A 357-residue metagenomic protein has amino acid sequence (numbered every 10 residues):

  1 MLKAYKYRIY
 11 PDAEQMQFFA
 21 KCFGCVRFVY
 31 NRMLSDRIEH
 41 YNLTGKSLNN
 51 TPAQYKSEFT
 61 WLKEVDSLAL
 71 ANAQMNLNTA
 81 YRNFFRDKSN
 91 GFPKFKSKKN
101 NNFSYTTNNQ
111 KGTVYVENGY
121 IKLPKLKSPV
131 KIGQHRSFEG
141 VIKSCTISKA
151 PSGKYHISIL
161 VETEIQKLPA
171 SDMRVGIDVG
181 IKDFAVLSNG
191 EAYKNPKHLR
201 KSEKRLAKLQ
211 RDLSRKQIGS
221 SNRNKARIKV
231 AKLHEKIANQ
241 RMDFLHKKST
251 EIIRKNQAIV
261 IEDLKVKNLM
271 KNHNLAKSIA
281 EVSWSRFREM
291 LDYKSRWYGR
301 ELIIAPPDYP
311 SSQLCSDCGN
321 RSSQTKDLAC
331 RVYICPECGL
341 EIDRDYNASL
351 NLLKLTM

Functional and structural regions predicted by a protein language model:
M1-L70: Gly/serine-rich nucleotide phosphate-binding loop at the start of the catalytic core of nucleotide/ADP-ribose-handling
A4-R8, P129, S144, R174: Well-ordered beta-strand positions in beta-sheet-rich domains
Y7-I9, S128-I132, Y193-N195: Generic detection of short hydrophobic beta-strand segments and adjacent strand-loop junctions
F28, F138, P151-M357: Positively charged, helix-rich recognition surfaces that bind polyanionic ligands
L34-Y41, Y81, F85-F92, T163: Long, hydrophobic, amphipathic alpha-helical segments used as structural scaffolds
H40-N50, Q54, K88-S89, K167-S171 (+1 more regions): Short, glycine- and charge-enriched coil/turn segments that flank and shape catalytic ligand pockets
N50-A150: Acidic carboxylate diad motif detector
